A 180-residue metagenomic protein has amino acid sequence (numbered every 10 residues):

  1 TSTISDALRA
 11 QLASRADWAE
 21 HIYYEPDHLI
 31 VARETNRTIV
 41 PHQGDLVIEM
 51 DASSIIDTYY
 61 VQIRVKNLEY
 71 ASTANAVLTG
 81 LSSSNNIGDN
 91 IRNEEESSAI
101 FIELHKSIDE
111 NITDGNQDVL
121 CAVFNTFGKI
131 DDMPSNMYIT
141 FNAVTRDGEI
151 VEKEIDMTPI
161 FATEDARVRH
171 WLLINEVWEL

Functional and structural regions predicted by a protein language model:
T1, S72-D165: Tryptophan-paired
T1-S54: Short, low-hydrophobicity acidic/polar segments
R9, R15, R33, R37 (+4 more regions): Arginine residue identity/basic-tract feature
D45, I56-T58, A71, N136: A general secondary-structure signal for short beta-strands and their flanking turns/coil in non-transmembrane regions
D45-V47, T58-Y60, V119-C121: Intrinsic-disorder/low-complexity, polar/charged segments enriched in Ser/Thr/Lys/Arg/Asp/Glu/Gln
D51-R64: A short, Gly/Thr-enriched small/hydrophobic beta-strand-prone motif that recurs across taxa
N67-E69: Extended, low-complexity, turn-rich repeat/linker tracts enriched in Gly/Pro/Ser/Thr and Asp/Glu that occur
D165-L180: Hydrophobic, glycine-enriched assembly/anchoring segments
